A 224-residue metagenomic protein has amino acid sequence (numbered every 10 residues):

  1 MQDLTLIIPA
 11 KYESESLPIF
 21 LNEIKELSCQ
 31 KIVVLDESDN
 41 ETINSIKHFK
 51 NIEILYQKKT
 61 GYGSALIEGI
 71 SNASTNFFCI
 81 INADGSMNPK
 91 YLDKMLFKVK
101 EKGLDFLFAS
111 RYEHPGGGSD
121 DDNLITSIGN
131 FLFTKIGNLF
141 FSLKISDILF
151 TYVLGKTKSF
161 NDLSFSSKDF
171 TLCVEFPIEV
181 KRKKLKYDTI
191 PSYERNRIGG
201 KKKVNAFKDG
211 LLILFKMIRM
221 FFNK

Functional and structural regions predicted by a protein language model:
D3-T5, Q30, E175: Cell-envelope/extracellular polymer assembly enzymes that use nucleotide-activated donors
Y12-E26: Short, well-formed alpha-helical segments that are part of the catalytic scaffolds of diverse glycosyltransferases
E13-S16, S38, Y62, N88: Donor nucleotide-sugar binding loop of glycosyltransferases
L21, C29-S38, L55: Short beta-strand/loop segment that forms part of the nucleotide-sugar
L35-I43, G85: A conserved acidic beta->alpha catalytic loop
K58-T60, S64-N72, F77, K90-F170 (+2 more regions): Acceptor/aglycone-binding surface of glycosyltransferases and processive sugar-polymer synthases
N76-S86: Short beta-strand-to-loop acidic/aromatic patch adjacent to the donor-nucleotide binding site
L143-K144, S166-K168, P177-R195: Catalytic donor-sugar/metal-binding loop of nucleotide-sugar-dependent glycosyltransferases
